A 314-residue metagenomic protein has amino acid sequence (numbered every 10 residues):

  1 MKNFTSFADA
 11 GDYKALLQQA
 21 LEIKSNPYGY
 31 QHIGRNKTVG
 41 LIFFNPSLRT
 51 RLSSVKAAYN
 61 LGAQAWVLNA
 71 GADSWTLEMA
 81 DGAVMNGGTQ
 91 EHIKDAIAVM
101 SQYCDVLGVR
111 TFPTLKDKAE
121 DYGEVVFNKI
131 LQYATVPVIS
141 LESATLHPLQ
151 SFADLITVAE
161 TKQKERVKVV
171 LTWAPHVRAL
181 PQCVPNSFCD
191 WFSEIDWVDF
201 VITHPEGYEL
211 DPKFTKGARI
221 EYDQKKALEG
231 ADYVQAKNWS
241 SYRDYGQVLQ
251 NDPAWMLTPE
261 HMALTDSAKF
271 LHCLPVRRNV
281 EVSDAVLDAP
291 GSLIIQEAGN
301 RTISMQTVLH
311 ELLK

Functional and structural regions predicted by a protein language model:
M1-L52, K56: Positively charged, low-complexity intrinsically disordered leader regions
H32-G40, S47-A159, R277: Phosphate/diphosphate ligand-binding glycine-rich loop within oxidoreductases
I33-V39, R166-K168, S267: Phosphate-coordination loops involved in phosphoryl transfer and adenosine-cofactor binding
F44-W66, A159-K237: Glycine-rich phosphate/diphosphate-binding loop of Rossmann-like nucleotide-binding domains
A134-V136, W197-V198, A263-K269: A short helix->loop->beta-strand "cap" motif at the edges of active sites that frequently abuts
K213-S292: Rossmann-like adenosine-cofactor binding region
D288-K314: C-terminal helix-to-coil terminal segments
